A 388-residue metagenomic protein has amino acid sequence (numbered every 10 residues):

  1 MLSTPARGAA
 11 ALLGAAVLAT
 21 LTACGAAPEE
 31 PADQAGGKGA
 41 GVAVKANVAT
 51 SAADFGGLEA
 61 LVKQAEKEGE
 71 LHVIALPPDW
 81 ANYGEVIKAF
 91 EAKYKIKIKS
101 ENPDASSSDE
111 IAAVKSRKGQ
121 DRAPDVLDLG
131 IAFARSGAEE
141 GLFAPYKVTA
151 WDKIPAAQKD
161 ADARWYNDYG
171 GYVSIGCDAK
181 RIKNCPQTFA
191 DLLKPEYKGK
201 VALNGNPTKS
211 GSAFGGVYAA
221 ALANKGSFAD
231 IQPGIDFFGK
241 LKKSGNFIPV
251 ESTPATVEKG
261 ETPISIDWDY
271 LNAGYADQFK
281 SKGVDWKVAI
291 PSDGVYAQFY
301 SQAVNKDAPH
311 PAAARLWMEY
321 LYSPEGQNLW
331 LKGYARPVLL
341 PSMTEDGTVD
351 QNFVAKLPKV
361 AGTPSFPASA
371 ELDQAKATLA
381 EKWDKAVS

Functional and structural regions predicted by a protein language model:
M1-T22: Sec-dependent bacterial lipoprotein signal peptides
L21-G37: Bacterial lipoprotein signal-peptidase II cleavage site
G56-E70, L76-K97: Short, polar/charged alpha-helical segment
H72-I87, K99-K115, D121-E261: Extracytoplasmic ligand-binding site segments that recognize negatively charged/polar headgroups
A134-S136, I264-V284: A ligand-binding cleft/hinge motif common to bilobed small-molecule-binding domains
G170-S174, I235-K240, N246, S281-K306: Periplasmic-binding protein-like
V295-Y296, Y300, V304-P364: Mature extracytoplasmic/periplasmic domains
D346-S388: Extracellular/periplasmic bilobal clamshell ligand-binding domains
